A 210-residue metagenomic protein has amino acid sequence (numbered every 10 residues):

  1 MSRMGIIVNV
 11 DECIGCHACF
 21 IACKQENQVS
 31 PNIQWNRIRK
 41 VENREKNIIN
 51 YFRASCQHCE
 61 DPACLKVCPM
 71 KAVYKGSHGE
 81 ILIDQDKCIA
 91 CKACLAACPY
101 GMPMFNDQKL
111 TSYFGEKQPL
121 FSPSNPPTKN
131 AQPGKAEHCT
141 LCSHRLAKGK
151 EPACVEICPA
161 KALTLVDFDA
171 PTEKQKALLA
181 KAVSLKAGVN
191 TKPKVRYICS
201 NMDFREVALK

Functional and structural regions predicted by a protein language model:
M1-K210: Non-ligating segments of multi-cofactor redox enzymes
